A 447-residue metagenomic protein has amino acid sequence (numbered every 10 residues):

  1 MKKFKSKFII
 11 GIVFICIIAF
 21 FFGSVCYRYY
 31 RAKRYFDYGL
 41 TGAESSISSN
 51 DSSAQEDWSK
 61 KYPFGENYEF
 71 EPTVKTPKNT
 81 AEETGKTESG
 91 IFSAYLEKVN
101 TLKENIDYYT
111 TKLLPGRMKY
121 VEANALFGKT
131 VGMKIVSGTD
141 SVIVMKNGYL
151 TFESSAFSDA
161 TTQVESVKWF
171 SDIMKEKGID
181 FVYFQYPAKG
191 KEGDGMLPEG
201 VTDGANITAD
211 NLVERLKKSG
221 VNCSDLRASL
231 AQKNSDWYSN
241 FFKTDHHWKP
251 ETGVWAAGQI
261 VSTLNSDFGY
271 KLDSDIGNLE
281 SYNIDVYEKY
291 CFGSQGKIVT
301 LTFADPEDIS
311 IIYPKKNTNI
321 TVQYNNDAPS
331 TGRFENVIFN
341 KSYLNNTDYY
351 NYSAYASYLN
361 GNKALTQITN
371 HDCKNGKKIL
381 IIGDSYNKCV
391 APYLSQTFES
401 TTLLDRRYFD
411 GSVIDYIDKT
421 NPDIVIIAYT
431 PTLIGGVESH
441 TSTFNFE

Functional and structural regions predicted by a protein language model:
M1-E447: Extracellular glycan-modifying ectodomains
